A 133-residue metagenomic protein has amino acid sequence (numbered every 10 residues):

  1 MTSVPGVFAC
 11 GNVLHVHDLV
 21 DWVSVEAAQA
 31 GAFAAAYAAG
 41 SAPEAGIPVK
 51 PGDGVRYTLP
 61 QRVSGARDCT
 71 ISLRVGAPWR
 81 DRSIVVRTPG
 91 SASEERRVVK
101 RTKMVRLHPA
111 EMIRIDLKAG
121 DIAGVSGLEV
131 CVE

Functional and structural regions predicted by a protein language model:
M1-E133: Residues forming the flavin
